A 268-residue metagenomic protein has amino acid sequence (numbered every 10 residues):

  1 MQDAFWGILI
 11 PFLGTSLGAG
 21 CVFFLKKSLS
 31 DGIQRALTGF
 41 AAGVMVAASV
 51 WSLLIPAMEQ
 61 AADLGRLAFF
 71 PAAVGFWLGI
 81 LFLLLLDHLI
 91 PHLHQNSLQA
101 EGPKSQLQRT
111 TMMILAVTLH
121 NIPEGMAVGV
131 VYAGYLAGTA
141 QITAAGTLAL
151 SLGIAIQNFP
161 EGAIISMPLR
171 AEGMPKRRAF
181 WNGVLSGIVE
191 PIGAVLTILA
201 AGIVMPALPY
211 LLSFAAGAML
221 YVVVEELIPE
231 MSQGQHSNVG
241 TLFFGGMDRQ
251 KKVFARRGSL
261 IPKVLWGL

Functional and structural regions predicted by a protein language model:
M1-L268: Intrinsically disordered, metal-sensing/regulatory segments
